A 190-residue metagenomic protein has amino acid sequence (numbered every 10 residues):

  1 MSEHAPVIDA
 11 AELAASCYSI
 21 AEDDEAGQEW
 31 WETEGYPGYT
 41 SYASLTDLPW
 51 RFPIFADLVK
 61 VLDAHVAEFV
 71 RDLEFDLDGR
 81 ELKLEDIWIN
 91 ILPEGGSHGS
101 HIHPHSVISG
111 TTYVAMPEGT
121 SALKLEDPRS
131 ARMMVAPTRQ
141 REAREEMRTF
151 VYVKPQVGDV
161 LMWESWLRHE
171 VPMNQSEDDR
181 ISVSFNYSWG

Functional and structural regions predicted by a protein language model:
M1-D76: Non-heme Fe(II)/2-oxoglutarate
A14, K124, P172: A short local structural element in Rossmann-fold oxidoreductases
E29-Y36, D47-V59, P104-H105, K124-M134 (+1 more regions): Short N-terminal helix-initiation segments at or just after the protein's N-terminus
D47, R51-K83, P93-V107, V114-E118: Active-site region of the double-stranded beta-helix
E85, S106-I108, D179-I181: Residues at beta-strand starts and edge strands
I87-I89, G110-T112, V183-Y187: A structural signal for short, well-ordered beta-strand segments
N90-M162: Catalytic core of non-heme Fe(II) oxygenases with the double-stranded beta-helix
E142-G190: Catalytic core of Fe(II)/2-oxoglutarate
